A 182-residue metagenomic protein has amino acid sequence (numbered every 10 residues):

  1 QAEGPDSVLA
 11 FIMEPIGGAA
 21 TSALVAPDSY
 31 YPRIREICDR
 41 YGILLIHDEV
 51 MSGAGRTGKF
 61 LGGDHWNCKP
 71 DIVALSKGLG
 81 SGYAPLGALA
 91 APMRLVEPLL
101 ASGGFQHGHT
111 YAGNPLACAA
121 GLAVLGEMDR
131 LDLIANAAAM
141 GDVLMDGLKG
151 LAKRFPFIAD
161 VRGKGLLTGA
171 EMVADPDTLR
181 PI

Functional and structural regions predicted by a protein language model:
Q1-I182: Conserved N-terminal phosphate-binding loop of PLP-dependent enzymes in the Aspartate aminotransferase
